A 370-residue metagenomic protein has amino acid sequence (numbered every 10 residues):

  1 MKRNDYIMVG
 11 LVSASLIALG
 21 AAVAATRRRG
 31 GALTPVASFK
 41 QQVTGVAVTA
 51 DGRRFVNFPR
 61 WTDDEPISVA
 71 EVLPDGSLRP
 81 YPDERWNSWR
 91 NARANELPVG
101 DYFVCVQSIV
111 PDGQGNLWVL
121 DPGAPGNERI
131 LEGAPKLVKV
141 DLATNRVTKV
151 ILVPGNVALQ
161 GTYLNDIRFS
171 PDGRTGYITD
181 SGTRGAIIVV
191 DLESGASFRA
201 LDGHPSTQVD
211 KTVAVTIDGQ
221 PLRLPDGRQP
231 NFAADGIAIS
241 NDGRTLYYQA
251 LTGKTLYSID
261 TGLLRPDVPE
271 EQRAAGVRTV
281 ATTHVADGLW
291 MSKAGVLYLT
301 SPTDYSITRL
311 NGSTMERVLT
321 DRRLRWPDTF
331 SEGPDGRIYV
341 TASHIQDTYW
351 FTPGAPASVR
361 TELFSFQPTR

Functional and structural regions predicted by a protein language model:
M1-R29: Short amphipathic, positively biased membrane-proximal segments that drive organelle/inner-membrane targeting
T34-I67: Beta-strand-rich domains and repeat architectures in extracellular enzymes and scaffolds, especially beta-propellers
F39-D51, N95-N116, L120, N156-G176 (+3 more regions): Beta-rich, blade/repeat-based domains predominating in secreted/periplasmic proteins but also intracellular
V56-D63, Y102, P111, V119-G123 (+7 more regions): Conserved beta-strand positions in repeat-built beta-propeller and related beta-rich domains
V56-R90, E128-E132, L142-A143: Beta-propeller domains
D101-F103, A124-T175, T179: Asp-box/WD-like beta-propeller blade repeats and closely related beta-sheet repeat scaffolds
L192-S197, I259-P269, P368-R370: Short loop/turn segments immediately following beta-strands, especially the blade-tip and inter-blade linker loops
S240-T261, A274-E316, D321, P327: Loop/turn-rich, solvent-exposed surfaces of beta-rich toroidal or solenoidal domains
